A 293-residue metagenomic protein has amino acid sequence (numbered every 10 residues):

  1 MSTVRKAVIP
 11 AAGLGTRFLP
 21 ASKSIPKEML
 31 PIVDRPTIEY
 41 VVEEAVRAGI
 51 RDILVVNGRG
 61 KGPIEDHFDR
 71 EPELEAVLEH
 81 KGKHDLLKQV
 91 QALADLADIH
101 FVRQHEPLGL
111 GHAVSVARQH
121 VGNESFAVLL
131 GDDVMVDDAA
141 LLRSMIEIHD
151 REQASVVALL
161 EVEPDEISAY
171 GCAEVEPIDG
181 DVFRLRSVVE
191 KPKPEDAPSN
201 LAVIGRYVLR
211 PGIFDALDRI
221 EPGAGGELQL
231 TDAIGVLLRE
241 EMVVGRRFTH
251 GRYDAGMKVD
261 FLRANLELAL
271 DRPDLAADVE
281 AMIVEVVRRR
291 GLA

Functional and structural regions predicted by a protein language model:
M1-A7, A277, A281-V284: Positively charged, low-complexity intrinsically disordered leader regions
S2-H80, A140-S144: N-terminal glycine-rich phosphate-binding loop and ensuing alpha1 helix
K6, R51-I53, D98, S125 (+3 more regions): Residues at the starts of beta-strands that form the adenosine-phosphate
G13, R59, D133, A140 (+2 more regions): Alpha-helix/helix-capping structural signal
T37-Y40, H112-V116, A233: Well-ordered alpha-helical segments embedded in enzymatic catalytic cores
L74-A76, H84, V90-V175, L209-P211 (+1 more regions): Conserved beta-loop-beta/alpha segment of the NTase-like Rossmann-fold superfamily that binds/positions NTPs
A127, I146-D150, D179-A281: Catalytic-core segments of class I nucleotidyltransferases/pyrophosphorylases that form NMP-activated intermediates
